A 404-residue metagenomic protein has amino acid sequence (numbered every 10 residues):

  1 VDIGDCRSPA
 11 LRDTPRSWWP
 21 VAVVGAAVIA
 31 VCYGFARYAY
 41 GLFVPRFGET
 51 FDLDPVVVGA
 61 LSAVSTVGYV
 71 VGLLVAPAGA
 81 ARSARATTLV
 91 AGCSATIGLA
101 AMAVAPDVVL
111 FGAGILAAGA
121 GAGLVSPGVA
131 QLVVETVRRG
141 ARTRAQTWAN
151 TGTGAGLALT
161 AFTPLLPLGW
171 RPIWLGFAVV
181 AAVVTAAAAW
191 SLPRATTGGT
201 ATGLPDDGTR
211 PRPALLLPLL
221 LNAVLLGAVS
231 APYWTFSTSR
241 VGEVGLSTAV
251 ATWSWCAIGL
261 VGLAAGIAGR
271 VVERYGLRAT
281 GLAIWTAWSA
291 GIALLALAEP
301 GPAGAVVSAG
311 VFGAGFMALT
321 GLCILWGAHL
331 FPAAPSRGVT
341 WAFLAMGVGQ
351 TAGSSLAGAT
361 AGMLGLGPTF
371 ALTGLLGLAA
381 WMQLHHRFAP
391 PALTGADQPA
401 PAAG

Functional and structural regions predicted by a protein language model:
Y40-G41, A214-C256, L260-L263: Extracytoplasmic gate region of multi-pass secondary transporters
D52, V104-V109, A298-P300, P332: Helix-breaking motifs and short loop linkers at transmembrane-helix boundaries and internal kinks in secondary membrane
V71-P106: Conserved MFS/SLC helix-loop-helix module at the cytosolic interface between two early adjacent transmembrane helices
G72-A84, A264-L277, A361: Helix-to-loop junctions at the C-terminal end of transmembrane segments in multipass secondary transporters
V108, R139-P193: Helix-loop-helix hairpin linking two adjacent transmembrane segments in secondary transporters
G114-T151: Cytoplasmic helix-loop-helix junction between adjacent transmembrane helices in 12-TM secondary transporters
G276-C323: C-terminal transmembrane helical hairpin of 12-TM major facilitator-type secondary transporters
L330-L366, T373: A late C-terminal transmembrane helix in Major Facilitator Superfamily
